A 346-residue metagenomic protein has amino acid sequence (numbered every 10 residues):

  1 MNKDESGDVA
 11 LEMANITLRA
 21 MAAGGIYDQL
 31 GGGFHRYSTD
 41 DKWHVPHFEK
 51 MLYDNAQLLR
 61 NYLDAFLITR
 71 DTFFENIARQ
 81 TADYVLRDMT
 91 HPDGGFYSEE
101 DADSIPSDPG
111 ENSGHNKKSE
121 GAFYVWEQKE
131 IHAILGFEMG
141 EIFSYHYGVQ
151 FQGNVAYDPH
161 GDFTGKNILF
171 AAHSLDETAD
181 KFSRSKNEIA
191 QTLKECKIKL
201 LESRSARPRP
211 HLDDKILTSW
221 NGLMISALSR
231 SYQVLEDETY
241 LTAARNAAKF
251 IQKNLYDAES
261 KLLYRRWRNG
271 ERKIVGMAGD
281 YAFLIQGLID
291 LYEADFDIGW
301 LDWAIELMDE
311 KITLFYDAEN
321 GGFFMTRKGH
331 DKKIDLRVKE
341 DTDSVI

Functional and structural regions predicted by a protein language model:
M1-I346: Glycan-recognition and catalytic cores of secretory/periplasmic carbohydrate-active enzymes
